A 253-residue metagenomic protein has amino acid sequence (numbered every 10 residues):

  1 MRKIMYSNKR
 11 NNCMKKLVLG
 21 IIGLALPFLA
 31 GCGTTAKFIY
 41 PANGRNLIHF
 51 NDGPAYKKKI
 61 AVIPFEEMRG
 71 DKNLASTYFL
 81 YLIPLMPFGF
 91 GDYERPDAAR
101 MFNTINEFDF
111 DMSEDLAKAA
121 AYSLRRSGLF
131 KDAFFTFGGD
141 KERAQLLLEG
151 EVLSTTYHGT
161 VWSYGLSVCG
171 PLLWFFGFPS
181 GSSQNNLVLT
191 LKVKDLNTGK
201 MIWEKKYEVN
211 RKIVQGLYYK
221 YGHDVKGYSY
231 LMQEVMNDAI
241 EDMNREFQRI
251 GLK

Functional and structural regions predicted by a protein language model:
N8-I21: Bacterial N-terminal signal peptides that target proteins for export
C32-S127, Y207, Y230, E234-K253: A structural "domain/chain start" motif
G33-R45, K131-K200: Surface-exposed short loop/turn segments
F65-E67, E151-H158, E208-N210: Generic short beta-strand segments
L80-G89, Y164-P179, K220-H223: Short hydrophobic membrane-inserting alpha-helices and related fusion/pore-forming segments
A98-E107, W174-V188, K194-N244: Short secondary-structure boundary motifs at beta->alpha junctions and helix caps
